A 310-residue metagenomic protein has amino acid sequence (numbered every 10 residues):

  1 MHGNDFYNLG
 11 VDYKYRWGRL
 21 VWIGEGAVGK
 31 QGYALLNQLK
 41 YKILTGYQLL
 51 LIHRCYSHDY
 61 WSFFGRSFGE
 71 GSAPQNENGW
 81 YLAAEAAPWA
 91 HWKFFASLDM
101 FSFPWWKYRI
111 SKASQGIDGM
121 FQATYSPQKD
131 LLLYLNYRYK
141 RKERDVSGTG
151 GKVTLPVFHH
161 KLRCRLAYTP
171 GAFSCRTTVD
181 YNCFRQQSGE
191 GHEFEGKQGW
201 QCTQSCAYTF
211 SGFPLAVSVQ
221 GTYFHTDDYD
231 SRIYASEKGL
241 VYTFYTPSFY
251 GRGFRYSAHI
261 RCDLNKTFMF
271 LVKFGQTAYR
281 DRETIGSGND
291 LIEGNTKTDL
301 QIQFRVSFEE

Functional and structural regions predicted by a protein language model:
H2-E310: Exposed, low-structure sequence patches enriched in small/polar residues
